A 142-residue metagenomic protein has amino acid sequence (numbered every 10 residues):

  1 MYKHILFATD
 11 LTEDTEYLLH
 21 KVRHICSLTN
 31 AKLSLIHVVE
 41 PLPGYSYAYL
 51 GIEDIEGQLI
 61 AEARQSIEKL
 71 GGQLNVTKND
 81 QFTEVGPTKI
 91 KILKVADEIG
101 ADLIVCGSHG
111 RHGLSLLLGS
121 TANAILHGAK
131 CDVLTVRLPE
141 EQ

Functional and structural regions predicted by a protein language model:
M1-Y49: Small/aliphatic-rich secondary-structure junction motif
H24-S27, G72, D97, H127: Solvent-exposed polar/charged
I36, D80-E84, L134: General small-molecule cofactor/ligand-binding pocket signal
L42-P43, K91, G113: Generic structural signal for helix capping and beta-alpha/helix-loop junctions
I52-Q65: A short acidic, glycine-rich active-site loop that binds or catalyzes chemistry on phosphate/adenosine moieties
E62, T83-P87, H109: Short beta->alpha linker loops
G72-I104, Q142: Structural beta-alpha unit
D97-Q142: Gly/Ser-rich helix-loop-strand patches that form or flank binding pockets for ribonucleotide-derived cofactors
